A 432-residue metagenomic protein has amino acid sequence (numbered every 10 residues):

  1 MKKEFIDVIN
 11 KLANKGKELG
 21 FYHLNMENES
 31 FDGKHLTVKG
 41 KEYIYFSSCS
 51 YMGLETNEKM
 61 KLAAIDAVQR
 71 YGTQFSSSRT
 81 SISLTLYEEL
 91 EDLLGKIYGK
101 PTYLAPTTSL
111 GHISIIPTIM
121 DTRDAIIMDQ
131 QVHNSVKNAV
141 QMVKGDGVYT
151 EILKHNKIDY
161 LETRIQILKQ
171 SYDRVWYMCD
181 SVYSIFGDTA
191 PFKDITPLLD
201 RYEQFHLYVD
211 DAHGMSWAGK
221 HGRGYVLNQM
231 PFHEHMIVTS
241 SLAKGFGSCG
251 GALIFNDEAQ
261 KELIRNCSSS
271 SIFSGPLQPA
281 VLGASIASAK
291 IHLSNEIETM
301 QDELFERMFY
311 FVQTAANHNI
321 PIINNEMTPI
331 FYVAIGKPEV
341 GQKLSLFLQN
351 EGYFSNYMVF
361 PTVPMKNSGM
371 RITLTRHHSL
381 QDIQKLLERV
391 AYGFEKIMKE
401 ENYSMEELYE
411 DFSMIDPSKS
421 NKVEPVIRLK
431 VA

Functional and structural regions predicted by a protein language model:
K2-Y71, F205: N-terminal "arm"/small-domain region of PLP-dependent enzymes with the aminotransferase-like
L62-T107: Conserved N-terminal alpha-helix of the aminotransferase class I/II PLP-enzyme fold
T73, T80-I82, E351-R371, M398-M405: Conserved PLP cofactor-binding pocket of PLP-dependent enzymes
T118-N134: Conserved PLP-anchoring active-site segment centered on the Schiff-base-forming lysine
E151-Y208: Active-site phosphate-binding strand-loop segment of PLP-dependent enzymes
L227-L263: Active-site PLP attachment segment
P276-I297, E303, A315-A316: Structural motif of enzymes handling amino- and sulfur-group chemistry
E298-F309, H318-E351, T362, K366 (+4 more regions): Conserved PLP-binding catalytic core of the aspartate aminotransferase-like
